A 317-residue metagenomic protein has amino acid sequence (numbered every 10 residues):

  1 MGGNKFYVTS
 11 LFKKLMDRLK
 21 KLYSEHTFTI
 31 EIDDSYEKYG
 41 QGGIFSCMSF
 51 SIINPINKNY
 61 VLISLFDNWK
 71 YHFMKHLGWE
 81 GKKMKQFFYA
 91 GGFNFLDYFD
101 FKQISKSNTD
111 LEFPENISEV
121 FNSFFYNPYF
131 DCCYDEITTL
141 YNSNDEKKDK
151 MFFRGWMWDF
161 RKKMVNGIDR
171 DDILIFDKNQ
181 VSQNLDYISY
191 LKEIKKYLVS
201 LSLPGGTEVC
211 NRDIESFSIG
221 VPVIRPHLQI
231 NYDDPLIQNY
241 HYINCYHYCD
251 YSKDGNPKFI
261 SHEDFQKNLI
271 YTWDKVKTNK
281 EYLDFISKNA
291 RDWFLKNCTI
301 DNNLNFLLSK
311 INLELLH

Functional and structural regions predicted by a protein language model:
M1-R212, S218-I219, I224-Q238, Y248: Nucleotide-sugar donor-binding catalytic core of glycosyltransferases
S189-L315: Catalytic binding pocket for nucleotide-activated donors in carbohydrate/polymer assembly enzymes
